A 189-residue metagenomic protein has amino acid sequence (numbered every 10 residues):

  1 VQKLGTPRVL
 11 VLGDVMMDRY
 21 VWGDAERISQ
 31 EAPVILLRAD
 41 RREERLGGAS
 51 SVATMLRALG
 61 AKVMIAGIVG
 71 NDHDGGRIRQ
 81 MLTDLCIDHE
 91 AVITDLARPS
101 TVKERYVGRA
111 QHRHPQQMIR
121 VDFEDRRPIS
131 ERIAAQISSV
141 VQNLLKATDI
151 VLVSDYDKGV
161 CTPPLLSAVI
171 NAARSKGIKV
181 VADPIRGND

Functional and structural regions predicted by a protein language model:
V1-E26, E31, R41-D189: Ribokinase/PfkB-type carbohydrate-kinase core domain
L36-R38: Short beta-alpha connecting loops at secondary-structure transitions that line or flank enzyme active sites
